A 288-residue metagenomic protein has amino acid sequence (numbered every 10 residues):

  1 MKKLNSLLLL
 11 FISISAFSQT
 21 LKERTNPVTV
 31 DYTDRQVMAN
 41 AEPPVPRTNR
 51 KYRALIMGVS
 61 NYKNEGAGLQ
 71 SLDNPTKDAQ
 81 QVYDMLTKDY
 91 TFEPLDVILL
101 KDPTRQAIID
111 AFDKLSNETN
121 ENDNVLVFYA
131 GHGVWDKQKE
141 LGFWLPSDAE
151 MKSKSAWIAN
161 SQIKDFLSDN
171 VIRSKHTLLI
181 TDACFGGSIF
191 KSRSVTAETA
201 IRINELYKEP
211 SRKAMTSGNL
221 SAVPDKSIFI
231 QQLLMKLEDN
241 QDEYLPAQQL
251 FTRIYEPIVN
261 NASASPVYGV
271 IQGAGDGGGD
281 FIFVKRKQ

Functional and structural regions predicted by a protein language model:
M1-T20: Bacterial Sec-dependent N-terminal signal peptides
S18-Q288: Cysteine endopeptidase catalytic domains of the caspase/legumain-like
